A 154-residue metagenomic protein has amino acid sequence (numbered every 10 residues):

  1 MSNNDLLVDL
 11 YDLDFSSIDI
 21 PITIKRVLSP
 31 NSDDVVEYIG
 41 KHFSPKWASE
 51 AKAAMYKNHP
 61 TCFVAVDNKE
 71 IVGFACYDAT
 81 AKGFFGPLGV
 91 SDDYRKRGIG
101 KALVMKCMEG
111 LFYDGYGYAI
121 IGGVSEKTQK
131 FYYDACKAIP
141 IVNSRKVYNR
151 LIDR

Functional and structural regions predicted by a protein language model:
M1-D19, R145-Y148: Acyl-donor-binding surface of acyltransferase catalytic domains
I22-V35: A short beta-loop-alpha structural element at the N-terminal edge of CoA-dependent acyl/N-acetyltransferase catalytic
D33, T80-F84, K127-K130: Flexible loop/turn segments at secondary-structure boundaries
G40-D92: A conserved beta-strand-loop-helix scaffold within acyl/acetyltransferase catalytic domains
V90, K96-E109, D134: Conserved acetyl-CoA-binding loop-helix of GNAT-fold acetyltransferases
V104, S125-T128, Y148-R150: Short glycine/proline-centered loop/turn elements that form peptide/ligand docking sites
L111-V124: Conserved GNAT acetyl-CoA-binding A-motif
Y133-N143: Conserved acetyl-CoA-binding loop of GNAT-fold acetyltransferases
